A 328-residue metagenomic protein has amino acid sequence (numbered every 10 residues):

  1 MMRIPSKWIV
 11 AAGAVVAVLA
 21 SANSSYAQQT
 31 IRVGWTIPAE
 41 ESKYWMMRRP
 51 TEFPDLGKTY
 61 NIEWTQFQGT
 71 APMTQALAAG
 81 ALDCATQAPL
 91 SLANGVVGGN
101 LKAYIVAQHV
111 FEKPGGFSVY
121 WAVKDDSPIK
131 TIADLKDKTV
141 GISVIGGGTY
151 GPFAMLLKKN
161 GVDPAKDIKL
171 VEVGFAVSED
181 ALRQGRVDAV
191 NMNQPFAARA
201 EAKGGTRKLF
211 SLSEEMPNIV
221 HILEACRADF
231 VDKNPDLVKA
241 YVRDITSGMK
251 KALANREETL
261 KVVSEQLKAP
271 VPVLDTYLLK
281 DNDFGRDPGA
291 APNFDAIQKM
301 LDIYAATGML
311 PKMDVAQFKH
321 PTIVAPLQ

Functional and structural regions predicted by a protein language model:
M1-A12: Bacterial N-terminal signal peptides that target proteins for export
V10-A20: Bacterial N-terminal signal peptides
S21-A27: Sec/Tat signal peptide C-region and signal peptidase I cleavage site
Q29-V162, K169-E172, D188-Q194, N218: Short, glycine-/small- and polar/acidic-enriched structural segments that line small-molecule recognition paths
F67-A71, T86, S143, G147-G148 (+5 more regions): Soluble non-cytosolic domains of exported or imported proteins
L90, A165, L170, A176-E265: Pocket-lining segment of extracytoplasmic ligand-binding domains
D232-M309: Secondary-structure end/capping motifs
L301-Q328: Conserved C-terminal helix/tail region of periplasmic/extracytoplasmic solute-binding proteins
